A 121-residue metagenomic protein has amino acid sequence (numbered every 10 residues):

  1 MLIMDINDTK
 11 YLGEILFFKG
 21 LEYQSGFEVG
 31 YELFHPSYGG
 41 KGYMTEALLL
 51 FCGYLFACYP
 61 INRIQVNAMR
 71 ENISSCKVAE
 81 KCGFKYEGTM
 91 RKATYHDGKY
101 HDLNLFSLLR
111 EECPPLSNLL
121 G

Functional and structural regions predicted by a protein language model:
M4-G121: Acyl-donor (CoA/ACP) binding surface of acyl/acetyltransferases
